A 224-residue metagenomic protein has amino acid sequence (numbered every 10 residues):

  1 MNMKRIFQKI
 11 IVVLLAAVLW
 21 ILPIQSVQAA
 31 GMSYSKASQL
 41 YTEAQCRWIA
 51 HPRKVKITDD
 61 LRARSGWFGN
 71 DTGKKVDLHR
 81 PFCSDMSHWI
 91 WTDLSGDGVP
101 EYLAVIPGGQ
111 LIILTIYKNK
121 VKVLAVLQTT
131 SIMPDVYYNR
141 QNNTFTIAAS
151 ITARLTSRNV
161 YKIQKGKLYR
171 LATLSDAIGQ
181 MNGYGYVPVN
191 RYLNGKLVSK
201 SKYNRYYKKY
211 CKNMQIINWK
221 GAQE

Functional and structural regions predicted by a protein language model:
M3-V27: Sec-dependent N-terminal signal peptides of Gram-positive bacterial secreted proteins and lipoproteins
L19-I24, A29-D60, T144-E224: Acidic, small-residue rich beta-repeat scaffolds with periodic aromatic anchors
A30-C83, V121-M133: Blade-edge motifs of beta-propeller repeat domains
I90-L94: Calcium-binding motifs, dominated by EF-hand helix-loop-helix domains
S95-V105, Q141-A148: Acidic/hydrophobic-patterned starts of short beta strands in beta-sheet-rich repeat architectures
V99, P107-L111, T129-M133, T152-R158: Short, surface-exposed coil-to-beta transition loops
L111-A125, Y161-K165: Beta-propeller blade repeat segments, especially FG-GAP/WD-type strand-to-loop junctions in 6- to 7-bladed propeller
S131-Y138, Q180-G183: Repeated scaffold domains used in trafficking and secretory/extracellular systems, primarily beta-propellers
